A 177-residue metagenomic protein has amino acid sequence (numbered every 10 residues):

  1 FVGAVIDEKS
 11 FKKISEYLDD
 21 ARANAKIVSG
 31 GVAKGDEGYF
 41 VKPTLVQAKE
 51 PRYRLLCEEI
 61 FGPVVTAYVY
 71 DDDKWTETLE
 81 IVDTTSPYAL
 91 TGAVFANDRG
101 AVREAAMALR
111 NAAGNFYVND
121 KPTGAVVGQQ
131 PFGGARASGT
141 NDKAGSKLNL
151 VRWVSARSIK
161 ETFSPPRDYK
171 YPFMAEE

Functional and structural regions predicted by a protein language model:
G3, L18, A33-K34, F40-E177: Conserved C-terminal structural/oligomerization subdomain of aldehyde/semialdehyde dehydrogenase
A4-I14: Short beta-strand to alpha-helix junction loop
N24-V32: Short secondary-structure junctions
